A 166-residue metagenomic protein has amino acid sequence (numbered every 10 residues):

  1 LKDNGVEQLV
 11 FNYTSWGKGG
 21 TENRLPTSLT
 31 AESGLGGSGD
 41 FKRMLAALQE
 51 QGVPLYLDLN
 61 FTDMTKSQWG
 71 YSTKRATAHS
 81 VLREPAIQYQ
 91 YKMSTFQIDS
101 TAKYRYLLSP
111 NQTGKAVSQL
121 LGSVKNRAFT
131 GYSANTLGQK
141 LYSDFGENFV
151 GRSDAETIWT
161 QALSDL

Functional and structural regions predicted by a protein language model:
G5: Catalytic cores of secreted/periplasmic lytic hydrolases that degrade extracellular macromolecules
Q8-L166: Aromatic- and carboxylate-enriched substrate-binding clefts and catalytic-loop regions of carbohydrate-active enzymes
